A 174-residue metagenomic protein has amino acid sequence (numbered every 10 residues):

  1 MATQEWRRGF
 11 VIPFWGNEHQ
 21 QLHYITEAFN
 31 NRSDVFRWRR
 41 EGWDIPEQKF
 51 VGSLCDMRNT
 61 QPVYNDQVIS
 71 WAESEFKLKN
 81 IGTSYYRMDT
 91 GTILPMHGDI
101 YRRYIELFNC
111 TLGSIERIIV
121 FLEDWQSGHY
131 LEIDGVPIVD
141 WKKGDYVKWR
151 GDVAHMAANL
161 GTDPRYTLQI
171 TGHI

Functional and structural regions predicted by a protein language model:
M1-Y85, I93: Non-heme Fe(II)/2-oxoglutarate
E73-K77, N109-L112, V139, A158-L160: A general structural signal for short secondary-structure junctions and capping/turn motifs
I81, S114-E116, P164-Y166: Residues that flank catalytic or metal-binding motifs in active/ligand-binding sites
S84, I119, M156: Short, surface-exposed charged micro-motifs
R87-D89, E106-S127, T171: Short, conserved beta-strand element in jelly-roll/cupin
D89-T92, G144: Tight coil/turn sites that cap or link beta-strands
I93-R102, L107-N109: Histidine-centered catalytic micro-motifs
D124-I174: Catalytic core of Fe(II)/2-oxoglutarate
